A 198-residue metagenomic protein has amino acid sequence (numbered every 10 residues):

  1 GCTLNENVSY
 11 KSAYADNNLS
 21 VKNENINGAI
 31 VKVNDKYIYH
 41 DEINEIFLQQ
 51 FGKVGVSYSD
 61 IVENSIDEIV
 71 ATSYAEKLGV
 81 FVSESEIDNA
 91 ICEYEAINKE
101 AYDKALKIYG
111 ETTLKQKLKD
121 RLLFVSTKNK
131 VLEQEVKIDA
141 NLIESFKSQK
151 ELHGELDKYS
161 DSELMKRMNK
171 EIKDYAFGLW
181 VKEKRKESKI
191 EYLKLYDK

Functional and structural regions predicted by a protein language model:
G1-D60, G154, K158-K198: Short, low-structural-confidence N-terminal segments
S12-L118: N-terminal targeting/tethering segments
L48-G52, I66-S83, C92-E100, K119-V136 (+5 more regions): Sec-exported extracytoplasmic/periplasmic mature domains
I108-T113, Q149-D157: Repeat-unit-sized solenoid/scaffold elements
A140-F146: Alpha-helical repeat scaffolds
